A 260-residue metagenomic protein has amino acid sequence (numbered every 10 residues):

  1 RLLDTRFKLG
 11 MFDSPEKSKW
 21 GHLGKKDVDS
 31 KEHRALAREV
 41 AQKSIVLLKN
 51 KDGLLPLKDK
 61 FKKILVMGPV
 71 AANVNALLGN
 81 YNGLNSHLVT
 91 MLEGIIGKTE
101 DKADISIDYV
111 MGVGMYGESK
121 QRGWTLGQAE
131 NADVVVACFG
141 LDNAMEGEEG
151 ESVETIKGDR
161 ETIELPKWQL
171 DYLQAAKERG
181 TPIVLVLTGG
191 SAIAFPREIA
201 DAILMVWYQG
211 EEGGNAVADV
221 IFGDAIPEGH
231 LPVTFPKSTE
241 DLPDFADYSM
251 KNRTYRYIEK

Functional and structural regions predicted by a protein language model:
R1-E16: Long, well-ordered, tryptophan-enriched scaffold segments
D4, L23, D27, A35-K260: C-terminal non-catalytic regions of proteins with extracellular/luminal or membrane-system context
K19-G21: Short, conserved phosphate-binding/catalytic loop or strand-edge motifs used in phosphoryl-/nucleotidyl-transfer
